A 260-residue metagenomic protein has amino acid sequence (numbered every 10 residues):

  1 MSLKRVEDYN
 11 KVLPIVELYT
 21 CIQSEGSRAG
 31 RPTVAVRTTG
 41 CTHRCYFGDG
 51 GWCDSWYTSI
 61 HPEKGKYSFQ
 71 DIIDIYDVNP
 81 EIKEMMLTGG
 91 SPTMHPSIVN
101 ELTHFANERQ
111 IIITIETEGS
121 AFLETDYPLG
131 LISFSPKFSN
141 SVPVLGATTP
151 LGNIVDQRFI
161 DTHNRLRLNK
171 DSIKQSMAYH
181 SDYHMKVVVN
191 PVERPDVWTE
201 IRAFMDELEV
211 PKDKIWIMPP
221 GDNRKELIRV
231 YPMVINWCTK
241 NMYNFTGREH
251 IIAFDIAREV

Functional and structural regions predicted by a protein language model:
S2, V6-Q23, P32-T33, T39 (+2 more regions): Conserved Radical SAM active-site core
G26-S27: Short, solvent-exposed loop/linker segments at the N-terminal edge of repeated beta-sheet extracellular domains
I73, D77, E84, T93-V260: Conserved AdoMet/S-adenosylmethionine-binding subsite of the radical SAM
